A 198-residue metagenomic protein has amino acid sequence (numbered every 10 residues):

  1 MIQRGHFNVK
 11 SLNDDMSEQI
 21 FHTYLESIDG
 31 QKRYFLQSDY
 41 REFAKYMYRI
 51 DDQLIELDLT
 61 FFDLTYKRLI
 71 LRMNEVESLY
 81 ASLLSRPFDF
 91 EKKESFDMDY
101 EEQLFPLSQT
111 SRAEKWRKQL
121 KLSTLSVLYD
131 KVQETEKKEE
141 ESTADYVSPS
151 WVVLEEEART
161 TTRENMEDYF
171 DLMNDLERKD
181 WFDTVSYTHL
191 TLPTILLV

Functional and structural regions predicted by a protein language model:
M1-H6, T162-L172: Short amphipathic alpha-helical segments and their helix-coil junctions
M1-T143: Cationic-aromatic interfacial patches
F7-L12, S150, L154, M173-E177: Short acidic, glycine/proline-enriched loop segments that cap or flank alpha-helices
M16-S17, F21-Y24, T65, L69-R72 (+4 more regions): Stable alpha-helical elements in mature extracytoplasmic
E139-V152, E156: Long, low-complexity, polar/charged, intrinsically disordered or flexibly structured peripheral segments
T188-T194: Conserved small/polar residues in nucleotide/adenosyl-binding loops
